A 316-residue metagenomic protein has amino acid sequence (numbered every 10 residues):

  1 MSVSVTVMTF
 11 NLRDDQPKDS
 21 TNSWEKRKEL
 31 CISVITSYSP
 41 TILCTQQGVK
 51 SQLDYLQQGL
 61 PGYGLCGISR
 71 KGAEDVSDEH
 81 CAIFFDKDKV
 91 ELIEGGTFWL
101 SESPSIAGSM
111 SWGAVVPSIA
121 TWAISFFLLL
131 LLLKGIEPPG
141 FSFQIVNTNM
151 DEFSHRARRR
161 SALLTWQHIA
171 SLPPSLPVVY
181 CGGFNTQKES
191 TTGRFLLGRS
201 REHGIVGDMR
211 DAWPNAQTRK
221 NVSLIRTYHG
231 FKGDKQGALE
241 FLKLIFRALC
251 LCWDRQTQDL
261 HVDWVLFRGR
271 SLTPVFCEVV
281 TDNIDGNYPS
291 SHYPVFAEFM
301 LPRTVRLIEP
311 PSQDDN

Functional and structural regions predicted by a protein language model:
M1-G59, R70-E79, F141, L163 (+1 more regions): N-terminal, active-site-proximal structural segment of metallo-dependent hydrolase catalytic domains
L12, T148-M150, G183-F184, Y293: Active-site metal-binding loops of divalent metal-dependent hydrolases
D15-K18, S51-D54, A73-A82, L92-I93 (+6 more regions): Short catalytic/ligand-binding loop motif for oxyanion handling, primarily in non-cytosolic enzymes, centered on
D19-S23, M110-S111, H155-R159: Short, solvent-exposed loop/turn segments at secondary-structure boundaries
L30-T36, S125, L131, S161-P174: Short, basic/hydrophobic alpha-helical segments
S37-S39, G135-G140, S171-L176: Glycine-rich phosphate-binding loop signature in dinucleotide/nucleotide-binding domains
T41, R156, R160, Q167-V179 (+1 more regions): Metal-dependent phosphoester-hydrolase catalytic domains
I42-V146, M150: Structured beta-strand-rich core segments of catalytic domains in phosphoester-bond hydrolases
